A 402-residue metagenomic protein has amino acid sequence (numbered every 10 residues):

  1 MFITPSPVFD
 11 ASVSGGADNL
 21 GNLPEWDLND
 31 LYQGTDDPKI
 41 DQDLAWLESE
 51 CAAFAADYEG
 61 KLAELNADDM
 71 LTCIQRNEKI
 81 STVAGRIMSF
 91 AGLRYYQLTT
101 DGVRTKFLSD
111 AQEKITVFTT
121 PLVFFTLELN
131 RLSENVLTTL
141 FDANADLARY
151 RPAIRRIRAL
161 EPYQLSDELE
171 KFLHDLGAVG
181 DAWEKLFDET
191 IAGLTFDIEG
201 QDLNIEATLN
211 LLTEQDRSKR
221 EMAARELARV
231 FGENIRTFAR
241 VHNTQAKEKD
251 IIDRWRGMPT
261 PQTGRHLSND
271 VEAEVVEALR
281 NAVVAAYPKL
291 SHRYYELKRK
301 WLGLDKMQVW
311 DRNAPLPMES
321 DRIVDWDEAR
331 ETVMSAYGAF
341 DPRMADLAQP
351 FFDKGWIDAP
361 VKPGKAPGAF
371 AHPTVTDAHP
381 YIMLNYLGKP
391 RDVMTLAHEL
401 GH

Functional and structural regions predicted by a protein language model:
M1-E319: A well-structured
L140, D202-L209, A329, P363-P367 (+1 more regions): Extended non-transmembrane interhelical loops and adjacent amphipathic helices of multipass membrane proteins
D188-G200, R299, P342-Q349, W356-K362: Proline-centered turn/helix-capping motifs that create local helix->coil transitions or kinks
V275, A329-V333, L396: General structural feature for long, well-ordered alpha-helical segments within catalytic domains of soluble enzymes
E296-A348, A371, I382: Long, K/E/R/D-enriched contiguous segments that form extended
S320-W326, T376-A397: Short pre-active-site segment immediately N-terminal to the catalytic Zn-binding motif
R322-V324, I357-H379: Catalytic zinc-binding patch centered on the HExxH motif and its immediate surroundings that defines zinc-dependent
